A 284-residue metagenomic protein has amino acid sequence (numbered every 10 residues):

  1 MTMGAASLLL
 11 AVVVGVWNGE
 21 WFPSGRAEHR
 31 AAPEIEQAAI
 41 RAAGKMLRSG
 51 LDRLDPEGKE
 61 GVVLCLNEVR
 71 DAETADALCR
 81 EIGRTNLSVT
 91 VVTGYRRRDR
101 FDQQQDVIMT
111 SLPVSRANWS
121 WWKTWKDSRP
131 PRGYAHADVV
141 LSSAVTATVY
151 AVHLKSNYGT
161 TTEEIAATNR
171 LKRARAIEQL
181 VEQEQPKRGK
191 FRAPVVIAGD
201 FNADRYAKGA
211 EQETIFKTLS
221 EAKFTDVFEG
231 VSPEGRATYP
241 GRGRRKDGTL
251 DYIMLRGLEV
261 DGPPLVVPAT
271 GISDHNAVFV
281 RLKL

Functional and structural regions predicted by a protein language model:
G4-R84, V92-Q103, R192: N-terminal, active-site-proximal structural segment of metallo-dependent hydrolase catalytic domains
V12-R26, N118-S120, T146-S156: Active-site-proximal beta-strand elements of phosphoester/diester hydrolases
V14-G19, L47-D76, A137, V149 (+4 more regions): Active-site beta-strand/loop signature of hydrolases that rely on acidic residues for catalysis
W17-E20, N67-V69, V92-R96, S111-L112 (+5 more regions): Active-site-proximal beta-strand/loop segments in catalytic clefts of secreted hydrolases
E28, S142-R173, Q179: Metal-dependent phosphoester/phosphodiester hydrolase catalytic core
E28-Q37, E60-N67, G94-R96, W125 (+5 more regions): Second-shell loop/turn segments in exported
V69-L154: Structured beta-strand-rich core segments of catalytic domains in phosphoester-bond hydrolases
R129, D138, V181-V196, A203-L284: Metal-dependent phosphoester-hydrolase catalytic domains
